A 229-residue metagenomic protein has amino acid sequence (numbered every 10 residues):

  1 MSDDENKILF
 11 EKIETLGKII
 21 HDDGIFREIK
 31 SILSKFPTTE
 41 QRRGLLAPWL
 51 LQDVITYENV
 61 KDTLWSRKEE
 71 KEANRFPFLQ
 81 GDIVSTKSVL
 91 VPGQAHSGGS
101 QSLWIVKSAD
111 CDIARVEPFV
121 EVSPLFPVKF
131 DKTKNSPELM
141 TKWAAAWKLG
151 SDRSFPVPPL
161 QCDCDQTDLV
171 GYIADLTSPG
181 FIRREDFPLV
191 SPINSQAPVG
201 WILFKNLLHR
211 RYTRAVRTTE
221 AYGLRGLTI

Functional and structural regions predicted by a protein language model:
S2-L50, D62-F76, V91-G99, K134-I229: C-terminal terminal-subdomain/extension
D53, Y57-E58: A short, surface-exposed helix-loop junction/capping segment
V89-G93, C111-A114: Short acidic, S/G/P-rich loop/turn micro-motifs used as interaction or catalytic elements
G98-Q101, I105-A146: Compact nucleic-acid interaction/catalytic patches
